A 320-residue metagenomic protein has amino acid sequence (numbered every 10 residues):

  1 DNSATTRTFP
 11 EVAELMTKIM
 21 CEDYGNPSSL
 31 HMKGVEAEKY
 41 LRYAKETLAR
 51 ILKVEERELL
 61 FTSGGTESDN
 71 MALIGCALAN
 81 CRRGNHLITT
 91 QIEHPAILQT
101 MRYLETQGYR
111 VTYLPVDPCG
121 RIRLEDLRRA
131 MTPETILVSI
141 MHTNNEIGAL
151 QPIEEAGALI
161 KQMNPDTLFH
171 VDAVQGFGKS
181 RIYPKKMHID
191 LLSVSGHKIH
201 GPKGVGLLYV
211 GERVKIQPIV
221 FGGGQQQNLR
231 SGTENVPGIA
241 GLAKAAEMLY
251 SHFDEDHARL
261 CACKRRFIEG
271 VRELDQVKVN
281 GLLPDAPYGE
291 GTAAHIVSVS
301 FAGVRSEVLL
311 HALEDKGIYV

Functional and structural regions predicted by a protein language model:
N2-V320: Pyridoxal 5′-phosphate
